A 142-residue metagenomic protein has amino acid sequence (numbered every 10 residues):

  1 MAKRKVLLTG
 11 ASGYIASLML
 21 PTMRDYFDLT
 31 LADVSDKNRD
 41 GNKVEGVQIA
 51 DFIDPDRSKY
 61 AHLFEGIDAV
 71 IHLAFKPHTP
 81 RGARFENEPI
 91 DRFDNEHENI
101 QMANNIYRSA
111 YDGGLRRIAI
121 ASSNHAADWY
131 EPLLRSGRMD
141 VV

Functional and structural regions predicted by a protein language model:
R4-Y26: N-terminal Rossmann NAD(P)H-binding glycine-rich loop of SDR-like oxidoreductase domains
K5, D28-T30, R116-R117: Residues at the starts of beta-strands that form the adenosine-phosphate
T9, A32, V70-K76, I118-N124: SDR active-site strand-loop-helix element
S17-M19, G41, R81-A83, W129-E131: Short glycine-/acidic-enriched loop or helix-start segments at secondary-structure transitions that form or flank
D28-N38: Conserved glycine-rich Rossmann-like NAD(P)H-binding loop of the short-chain dehydrogenase/reductase
N42-D56: Rossmann-fold cofactor-recognition segment
F52-I100, S109, G113, W129: NAD(P)H-binding glycine-rich loop region in Rossmannoid oxidoreductase-like domains and their noncatalytic homologs
N104-V142: Conserved Rossmann-fold NAD(P)-dependent oxidoreductase catalytic core, especially the SDR/UDP-sugar
